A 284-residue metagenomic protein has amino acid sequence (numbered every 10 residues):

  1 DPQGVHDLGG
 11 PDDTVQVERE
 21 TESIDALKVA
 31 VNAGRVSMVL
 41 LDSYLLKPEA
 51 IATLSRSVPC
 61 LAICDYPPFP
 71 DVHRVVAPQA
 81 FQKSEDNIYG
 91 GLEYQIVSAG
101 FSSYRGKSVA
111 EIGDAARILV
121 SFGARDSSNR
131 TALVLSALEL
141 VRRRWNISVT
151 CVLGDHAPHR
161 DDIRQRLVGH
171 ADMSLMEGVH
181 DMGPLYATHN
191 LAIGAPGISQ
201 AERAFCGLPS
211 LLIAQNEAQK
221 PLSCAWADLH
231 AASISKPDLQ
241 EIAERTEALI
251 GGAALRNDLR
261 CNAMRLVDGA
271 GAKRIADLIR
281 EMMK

Functional and structural regions predicted by a protein language model:
D1-I88: Active-site and donor-binding regions of nucleotide-sugar-utilizing enzymes
D71-N129, H156-D161: A nucleotide-sugar donor-handling region in carbohydrate enzymes
G113-H189: Donor-nucleotide binding loops and adjacent catalytic segments primarily of GT-B fold Leloir glycosyltransferases
G183, Q200-C206, C224: Short alpha-helical segment that forms part of, or immediately flanks, the ligand-binding pocket in carbohydrate-active
A187-I198, L208: Acidic donor-binding loop of glycosyltransferase active sites
S233, D238-L255: C-terminal "capping" alpha-helix adjacent to the active site of nucleotide-linked donor transferases in cell-envelope
L255-G269: A short, well-ordered alpha-helix in the C-terminal region of glycosyltransferases
D268-K284: C-terminal alpha-helical cap of glycosyltransferases
